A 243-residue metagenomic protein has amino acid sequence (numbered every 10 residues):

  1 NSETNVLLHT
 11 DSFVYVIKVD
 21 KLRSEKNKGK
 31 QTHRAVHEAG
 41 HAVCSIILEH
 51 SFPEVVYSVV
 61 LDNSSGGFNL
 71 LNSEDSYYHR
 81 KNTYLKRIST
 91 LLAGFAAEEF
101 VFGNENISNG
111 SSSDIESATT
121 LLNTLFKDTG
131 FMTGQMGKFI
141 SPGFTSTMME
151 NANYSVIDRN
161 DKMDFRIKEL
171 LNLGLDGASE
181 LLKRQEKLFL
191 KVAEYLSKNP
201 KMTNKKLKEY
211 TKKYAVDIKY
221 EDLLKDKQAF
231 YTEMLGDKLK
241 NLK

Functional and structural regions predicted by a protein language model:
N1-F13: Conserved AAA+ ATPase small/helical "lid" subdomain
F13-D20: Short, motif-level signal for alpha-helix interfacial/capping segments enriched in acidic residues and aromatics/proline
K21-E38, A42-K243: Soluble catalytic regions of large protease machineries
